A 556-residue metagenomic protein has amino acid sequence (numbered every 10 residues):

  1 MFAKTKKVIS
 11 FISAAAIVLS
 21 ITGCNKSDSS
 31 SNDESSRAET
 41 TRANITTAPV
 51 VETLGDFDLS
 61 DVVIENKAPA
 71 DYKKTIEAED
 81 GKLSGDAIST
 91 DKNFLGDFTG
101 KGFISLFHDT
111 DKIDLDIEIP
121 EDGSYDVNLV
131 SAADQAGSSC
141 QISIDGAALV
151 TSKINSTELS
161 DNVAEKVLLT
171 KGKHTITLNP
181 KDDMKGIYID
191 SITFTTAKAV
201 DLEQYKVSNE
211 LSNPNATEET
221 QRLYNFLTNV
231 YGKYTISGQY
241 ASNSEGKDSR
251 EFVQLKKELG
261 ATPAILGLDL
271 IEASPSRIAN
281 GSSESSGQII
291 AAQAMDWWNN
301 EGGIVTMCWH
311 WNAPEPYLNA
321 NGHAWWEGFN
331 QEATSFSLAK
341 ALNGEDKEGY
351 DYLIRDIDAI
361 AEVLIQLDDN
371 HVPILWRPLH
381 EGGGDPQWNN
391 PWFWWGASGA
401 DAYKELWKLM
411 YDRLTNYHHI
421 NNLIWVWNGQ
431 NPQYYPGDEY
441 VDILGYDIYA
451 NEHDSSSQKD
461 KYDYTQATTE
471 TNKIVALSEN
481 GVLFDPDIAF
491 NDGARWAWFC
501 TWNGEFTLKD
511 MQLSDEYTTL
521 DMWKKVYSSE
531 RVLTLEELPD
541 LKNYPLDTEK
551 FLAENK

Functional and structural regions predicted by a protein language model:
S20-G23: C-terminal motif of bacterial Sec signal peptides marking the signal peptidase cleavage site
N25-N32: Bacterial lipoprotein signal-peptidase II cleavage site
V50-T220: Extracytoplasmic
D56-K67, T195-I271, S276, N280-E284 (+1 more regions): N-terminal module-boundary/linker segments of secreted carbohydrate-active enzymes
P275-L409, I420: Substrate-binding cleft of extracellular glycoside hydrolase catalytic domains
R377-L379, W407-P432, K473-V482: Aromatic-lined carbohydrate-recognition surfaces of secreted/lumenal glycan-active proteins
N431-D454, W502: Aromatic- and acid-rich polysaccharide-binding/catalytic face of secreted or lumenal carbohydrate-active enzymes
K473-K556: Substrate-binding cleft of secreted/luminal carbohydrate-active enzymes
